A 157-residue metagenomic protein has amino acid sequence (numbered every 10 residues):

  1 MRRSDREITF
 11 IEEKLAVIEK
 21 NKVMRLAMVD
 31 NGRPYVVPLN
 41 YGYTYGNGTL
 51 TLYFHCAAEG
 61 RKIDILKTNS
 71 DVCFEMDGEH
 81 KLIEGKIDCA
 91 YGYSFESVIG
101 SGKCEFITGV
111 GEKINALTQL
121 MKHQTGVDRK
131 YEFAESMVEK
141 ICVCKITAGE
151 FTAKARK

Functional and structural regions predicted by a protein language model:
M1-K20: Extreme N-terminal tail/first-helix region
R2-R3, E79-K157: Charged, gly/pro-rich active-site loop segments
I8-T9, K20-R25, G126-R129: Short Pro/Gly-enriched beta-strand edge/turn motifs at strand-loop
K14-L15, V36-T51, L82-F95: Short N-terminal helix-initiation segments at or just after the protein's N-terminus
V17-I18, I65-L66, L120: A generic structural signal for nonpolar/aromatic side chains embedded in well-ordered alpha-helices
N21-A58: Short beta-strand segments
R25, Y53, C73, S101 (+1 more regions): Beta-strand secondary-structure signal
R61-G85, C89-Y91: Helix-adjacent hinge/juxtasegments
